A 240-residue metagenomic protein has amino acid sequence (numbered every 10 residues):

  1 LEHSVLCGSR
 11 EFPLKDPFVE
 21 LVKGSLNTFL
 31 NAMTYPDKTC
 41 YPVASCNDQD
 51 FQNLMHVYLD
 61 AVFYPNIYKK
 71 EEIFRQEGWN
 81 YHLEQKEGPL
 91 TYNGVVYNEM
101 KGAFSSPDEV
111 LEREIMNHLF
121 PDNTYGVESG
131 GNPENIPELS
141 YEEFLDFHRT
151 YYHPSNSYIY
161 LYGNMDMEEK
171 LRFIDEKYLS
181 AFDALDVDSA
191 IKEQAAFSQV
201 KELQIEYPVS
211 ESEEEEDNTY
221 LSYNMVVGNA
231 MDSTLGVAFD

Functional and structural regions predicted by a protein language model:
L1-D60, Y64-P65, K70-I73, S105-E109 (+1 more regions): M16/MPP (pitrilysin/insulinase) zinc-metallopeptidase core fold and M16-derived inactive scaffolds
E2-G8, T39-C46, W79-Q85, K101 (+2 more regions): Second-shell loop/turn segments in exported
K23-S25, T34-K38, T91, F120 (+3 more regions): Short, solvent-exposed loop/turn segments at the edges of secondary structure
P65-M100, D166, D186-Q199: Acidic/histidine-enriched alpha-helical segments
Y97-E109, M116-N117, V187-D240: His/Glu-based metal-binding/catalytic segments typifying zinc-dependent metallopeptidases
N98-Y158, Y178, A190-A195: Histidine-acidic residue clusters that define the catalytic metal-binding segment of zinc metallopeptidase domains
L171-D188: Glycine-centered hinge/linker elements that transmit conformational signals in sensory and ligand-binding systems
